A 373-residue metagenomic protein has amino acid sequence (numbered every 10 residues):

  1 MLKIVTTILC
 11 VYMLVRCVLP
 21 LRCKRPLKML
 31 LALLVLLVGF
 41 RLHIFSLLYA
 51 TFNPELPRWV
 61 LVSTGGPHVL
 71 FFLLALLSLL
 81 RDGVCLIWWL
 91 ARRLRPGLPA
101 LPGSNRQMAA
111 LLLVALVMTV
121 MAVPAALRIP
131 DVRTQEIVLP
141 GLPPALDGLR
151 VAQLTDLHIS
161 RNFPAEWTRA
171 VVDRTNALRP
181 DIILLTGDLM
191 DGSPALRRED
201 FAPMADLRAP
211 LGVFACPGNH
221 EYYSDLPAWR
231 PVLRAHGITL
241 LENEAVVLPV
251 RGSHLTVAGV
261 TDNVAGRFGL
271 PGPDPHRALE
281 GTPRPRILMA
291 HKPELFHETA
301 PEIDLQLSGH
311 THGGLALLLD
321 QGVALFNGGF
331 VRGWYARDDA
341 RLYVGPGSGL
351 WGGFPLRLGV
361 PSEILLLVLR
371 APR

Functional and structural regions predicted by a protein language model:
M1-R128: Non-catalytic terminal accessory segments
R58, W89-R92, I137, A152 (+1 more regions): Short amphipathic alpha-helical coupling elements at transmembrane boundaries
L127-L142: Alpha-helical transmembrane signal-anchor/signal-peptide segments
G141-R373: Soluble catalytic domains of enzymes that build or remodel membrane lipids, polysaccharides, and related
